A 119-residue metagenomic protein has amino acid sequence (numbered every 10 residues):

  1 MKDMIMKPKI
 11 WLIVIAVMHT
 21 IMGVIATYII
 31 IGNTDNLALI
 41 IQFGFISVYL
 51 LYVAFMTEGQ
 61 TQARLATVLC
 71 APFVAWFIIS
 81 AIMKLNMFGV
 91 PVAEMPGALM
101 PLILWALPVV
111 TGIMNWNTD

Functional and structural regions predicted by a protein language model:
K2-I15, W116-D119: N-terminal membrane topogenic signal
I5, A26-I41, K84-V90: Interfacial loop at the N-terminal end of multi-pass membrane proteins
V17-M22, T34-F55, A71-A75: Core segments of alpha-helical transmembrane spans in multipass integral membrane proteins
M18-I31, S80: Membrane-embedded alpha-helical segments in integral membrane proteins
G23, F73-N86, V109-G112: Hydrophobic alpha-helical transmembrane segments and adjacent interfacial helices in integral membrane proteins
N36-I46, E94-A106: Alpha-helical transmembrane segments of polytopic membrane proteins
M56-A63, I78-M100, N115-D119: Membrane-helix boundary connector in multi-pass membrane proteins
W105-D119: Membrane-water interface at the C-terminal end of transmembrane alpha helices
